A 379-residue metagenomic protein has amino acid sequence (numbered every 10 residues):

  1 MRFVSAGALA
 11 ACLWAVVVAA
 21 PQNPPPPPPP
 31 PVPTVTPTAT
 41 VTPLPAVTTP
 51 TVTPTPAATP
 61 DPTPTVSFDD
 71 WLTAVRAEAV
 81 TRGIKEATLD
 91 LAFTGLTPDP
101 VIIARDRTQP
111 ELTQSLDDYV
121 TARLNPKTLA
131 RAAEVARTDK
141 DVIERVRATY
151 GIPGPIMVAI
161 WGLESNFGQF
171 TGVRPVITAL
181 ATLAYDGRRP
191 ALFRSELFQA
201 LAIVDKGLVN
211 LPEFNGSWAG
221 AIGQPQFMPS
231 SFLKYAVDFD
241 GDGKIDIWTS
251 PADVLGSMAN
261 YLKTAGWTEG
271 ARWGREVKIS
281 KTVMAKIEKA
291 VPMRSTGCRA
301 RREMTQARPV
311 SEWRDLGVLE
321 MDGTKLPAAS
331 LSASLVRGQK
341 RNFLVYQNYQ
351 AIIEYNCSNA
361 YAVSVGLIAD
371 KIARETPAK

Functional and structural regions predicted by a protein language model:
A6-V16: Bacterial N-terminal signal peptides
W14, V18-T73, A77, E86-D90 (+2 more regions): Compositionally biased, proline/threonine/alanine/serine-rich low-complexity intrinsically disordered stretches
D69-L89, K127-L163, V173, T182-F193: Export/targeting segments at the very N-terminus of extracytoplasmic proteins
A79, T88-P98, G151-G168, A200-D205 (+1 more regions): Short, functionally critical alpha-helical segments immediately adjacent to catalytic or ligand/cofactor-binding
A92-R145: Signal peptide-directed extracytoplasmic domains
I177-A184, L197, I222-V237, M258: Substrate-binding/active-site groove segments that recognize and process beta-1,4-linked N-acetyl-hexosamine
F239-I247: Acidic, glycine-anchored loop motifs typical of Ca2+
S280-K379: C-terminal soluble interaction/assembly domains
